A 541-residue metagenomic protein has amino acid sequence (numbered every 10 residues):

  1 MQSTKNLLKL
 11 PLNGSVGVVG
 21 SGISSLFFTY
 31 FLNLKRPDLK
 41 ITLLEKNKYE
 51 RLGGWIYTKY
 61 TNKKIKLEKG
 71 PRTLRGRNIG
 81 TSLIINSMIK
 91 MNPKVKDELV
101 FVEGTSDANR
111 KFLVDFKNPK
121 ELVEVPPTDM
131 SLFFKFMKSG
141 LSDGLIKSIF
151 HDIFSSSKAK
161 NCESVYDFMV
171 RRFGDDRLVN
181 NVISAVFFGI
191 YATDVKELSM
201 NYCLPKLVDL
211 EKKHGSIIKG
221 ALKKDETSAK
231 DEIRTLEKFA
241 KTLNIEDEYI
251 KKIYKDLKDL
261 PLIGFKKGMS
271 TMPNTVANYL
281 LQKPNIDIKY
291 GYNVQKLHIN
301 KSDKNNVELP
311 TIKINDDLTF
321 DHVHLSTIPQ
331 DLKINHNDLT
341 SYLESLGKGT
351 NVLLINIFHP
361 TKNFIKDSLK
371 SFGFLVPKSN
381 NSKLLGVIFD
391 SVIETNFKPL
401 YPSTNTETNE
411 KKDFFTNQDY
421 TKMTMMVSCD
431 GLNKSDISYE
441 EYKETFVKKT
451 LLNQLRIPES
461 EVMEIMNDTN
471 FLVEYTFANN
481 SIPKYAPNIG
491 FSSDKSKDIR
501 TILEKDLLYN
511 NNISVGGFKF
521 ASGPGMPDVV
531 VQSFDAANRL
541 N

Functional and structural regions predicted by a protein language model:
M1-G14, A221-K230, K238-Y249, K304 (+3 more regions): Eukaryotic N-terminal low-complexity, Ser/Thr- and Lys/Arg-rich leader segments that predominantly function as
N6-L7, S15, P126-D129, G386-N541: Conserved flavin/dinucleotide-binding core of flavoenzymes
L8-L43: N-terminal Rossmann-like FAD-binding beta1-loop-alpha1 element of flavoenzymes
S24, Y49, Q330: Conserved Rossmann-like nucleotide-cofactor binding loop
N33-Y60: Glycine-rich FAD pyrophosphate-binding loop
K35, Y290-M423, G431-L432: Mid-domain catalytic core of redox enzymes that form a hydrophobic substrate pocket/lid adjacent to a catalytic redox
N62-S155: Dinucleotide-binding Rossmann-like beta1-alpha1 core, especially the glycine-rich loop that anchors the ADP
F150-N293: Active-site/ligand-binding neighborhood in enzyme catalytic cores
